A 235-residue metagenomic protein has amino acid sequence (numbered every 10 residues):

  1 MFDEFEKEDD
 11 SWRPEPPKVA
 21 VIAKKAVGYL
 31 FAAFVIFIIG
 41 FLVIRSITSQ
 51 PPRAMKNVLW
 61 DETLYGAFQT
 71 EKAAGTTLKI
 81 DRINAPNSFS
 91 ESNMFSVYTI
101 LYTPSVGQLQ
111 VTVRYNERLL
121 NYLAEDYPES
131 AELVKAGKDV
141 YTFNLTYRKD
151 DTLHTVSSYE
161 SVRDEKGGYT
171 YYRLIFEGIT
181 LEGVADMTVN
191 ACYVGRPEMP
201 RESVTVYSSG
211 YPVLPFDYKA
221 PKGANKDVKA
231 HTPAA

Functional and structural regions predicted by a protein language model:
M1-I22: N-terminal Lys/Arg-rich, disordered targeting/topogenic segments
P16, V27-G28, T48: Sequence-pattern detector for short linear motifs and compositional/periodic biases rather than a specific fold
V21, K25-V27, T232-A235: Intrinsically disordered, low-complexity repeat segments enriched in small/polar residues
K24-I36: Hydrophobic H-region at the start of alpha-helical membrane spans
F37-Q110, R114-A235: Surface-exposed edge beta-strand/loop patches
